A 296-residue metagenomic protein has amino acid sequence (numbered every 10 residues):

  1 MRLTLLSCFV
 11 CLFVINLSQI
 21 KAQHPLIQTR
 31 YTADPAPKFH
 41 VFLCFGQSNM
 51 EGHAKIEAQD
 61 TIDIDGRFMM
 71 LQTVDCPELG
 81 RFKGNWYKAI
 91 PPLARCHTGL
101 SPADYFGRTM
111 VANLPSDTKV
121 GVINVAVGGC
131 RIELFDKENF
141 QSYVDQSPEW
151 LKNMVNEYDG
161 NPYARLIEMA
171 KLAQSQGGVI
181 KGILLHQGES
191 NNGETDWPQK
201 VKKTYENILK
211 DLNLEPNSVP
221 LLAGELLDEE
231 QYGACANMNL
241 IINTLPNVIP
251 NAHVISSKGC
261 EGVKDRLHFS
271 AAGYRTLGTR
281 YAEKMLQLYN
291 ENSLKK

Functional and structural regions predicted by a protein language model:
M1-H24: Bacterial Sec-dependent N-terminal signal peptides
Q23-K296: Cell-envelope and extracellular/periplasmic
